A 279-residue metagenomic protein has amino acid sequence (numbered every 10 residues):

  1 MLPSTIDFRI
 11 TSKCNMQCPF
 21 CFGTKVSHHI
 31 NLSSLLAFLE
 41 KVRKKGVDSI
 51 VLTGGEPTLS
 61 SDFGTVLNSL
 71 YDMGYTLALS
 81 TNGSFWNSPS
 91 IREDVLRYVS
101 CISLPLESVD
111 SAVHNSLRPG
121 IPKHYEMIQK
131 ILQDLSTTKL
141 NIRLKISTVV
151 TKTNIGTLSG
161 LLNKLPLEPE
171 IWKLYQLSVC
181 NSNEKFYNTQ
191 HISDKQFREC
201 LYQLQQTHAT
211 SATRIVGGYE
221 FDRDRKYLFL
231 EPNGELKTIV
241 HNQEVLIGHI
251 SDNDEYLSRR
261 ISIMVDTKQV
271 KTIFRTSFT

Functional and structural regions predicted by a protein language model:
M1-D7, V270, R275-T279: N-terminal [4Fe-4S]-dependent radical SAM core
M1-S80, W86-S90: Conserved alpha-helical substructure of the radical SAM core
S4-F8, I50, L77-L79, I102-L104 (+2 more regions): Hydrophobic faces of well-ordered beta-strands that scaffold small-molecule active sites in alpha/beta enzyme cores
N31, L35, F63, R92 (+3 more regions): Aromatic/hydrophobic pocket-lining residues that form the small-molecule binding cavity in soluble enzyme cores
K41-R43, E93-Y98, K164-L167: Acidic (Asp/Glu)-rich catalytic clusters
G55-P57, N82-S84, E107-V109, V149-T151 (+1 more regions): Active-site beta-loop-alpha junctions enriched in small/polar residues
G64-V66, S88-V95, I155-K164: Distinct, well-ordered alpha-helical segments
A112-E126, Q133-S277: Radical SAM enzyme [4Fe-4S]-AdoMet core and its adjacent flexible, acidic and glycine-rich loops/tails across
